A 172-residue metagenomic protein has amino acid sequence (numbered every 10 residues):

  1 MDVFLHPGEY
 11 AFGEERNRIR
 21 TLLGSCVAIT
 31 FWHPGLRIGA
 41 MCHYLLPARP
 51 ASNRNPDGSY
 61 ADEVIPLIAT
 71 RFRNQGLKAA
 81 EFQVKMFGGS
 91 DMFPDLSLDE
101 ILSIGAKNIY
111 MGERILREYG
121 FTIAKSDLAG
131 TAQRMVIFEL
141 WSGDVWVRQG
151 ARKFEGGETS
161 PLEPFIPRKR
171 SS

Functional and structural regions predicted by a protein language model:
M1-C26, L36-R49, D57-F82, S90-S172: Short acidic-hydrophobic catalytic motif
I29: Thiamine diphosphate
W32-P34: A generic structural motif
